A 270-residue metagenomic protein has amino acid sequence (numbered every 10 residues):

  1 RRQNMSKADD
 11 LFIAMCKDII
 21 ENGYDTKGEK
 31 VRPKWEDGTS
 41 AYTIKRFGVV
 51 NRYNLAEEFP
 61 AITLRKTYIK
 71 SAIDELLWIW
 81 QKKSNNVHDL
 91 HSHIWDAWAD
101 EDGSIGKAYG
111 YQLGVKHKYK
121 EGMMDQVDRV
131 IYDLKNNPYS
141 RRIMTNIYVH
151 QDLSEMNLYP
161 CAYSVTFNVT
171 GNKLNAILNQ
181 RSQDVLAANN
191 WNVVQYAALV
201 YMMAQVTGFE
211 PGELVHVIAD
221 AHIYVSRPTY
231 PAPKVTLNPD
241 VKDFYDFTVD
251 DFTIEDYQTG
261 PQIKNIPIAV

Functional and structural regions predicted by a protein language model:
R2-V270: Terminal, non-catalytic protein-protein interaction segments that mediate quaternary/complex assembly
